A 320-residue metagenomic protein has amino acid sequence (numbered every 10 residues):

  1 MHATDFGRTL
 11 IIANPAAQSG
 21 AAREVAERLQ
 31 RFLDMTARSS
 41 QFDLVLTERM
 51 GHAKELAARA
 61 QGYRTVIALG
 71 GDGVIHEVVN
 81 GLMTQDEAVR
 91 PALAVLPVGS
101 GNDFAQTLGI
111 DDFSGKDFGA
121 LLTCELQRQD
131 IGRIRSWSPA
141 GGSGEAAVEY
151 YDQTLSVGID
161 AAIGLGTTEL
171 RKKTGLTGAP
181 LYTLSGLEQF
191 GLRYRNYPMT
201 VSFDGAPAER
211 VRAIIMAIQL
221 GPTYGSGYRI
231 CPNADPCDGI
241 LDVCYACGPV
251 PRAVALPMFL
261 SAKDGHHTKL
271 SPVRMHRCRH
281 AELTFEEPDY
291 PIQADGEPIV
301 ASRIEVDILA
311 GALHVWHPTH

Functional and structural regions predicted by a protein language model:
M1-L69, H76, K116: ATP/NTP phosphate-donor binding region
A16-A17, G71-V74, V98-G101, V157 (+1 more regions): Short glycine-rich anion-binding loops that position phosphate/pyrophosphate groups of nucleotides and phosphorylated
R23-V25, V79-L82, Q106-L108, R229-I230: Short amphipathic alpha-helical segments
T36, T47, M83-I214: Catalytic core of DAGKc-family lipid kinases
A53, G73-V78, D103-F104, Q129: Short glycine/serine/threonine-rich phosphate/pyrophosphate-binding segments that cradle anionic phosphate groups
S156, D160, A217-C231, P298: Glycine-rich phosphate/pyrophosphate-binding beta-alpha loops
F203-R210, R229-H320: ATP/nucleoside-binding phosphotransfer catalytic cores, i.e., glycine-rich phosphate-binding loops
